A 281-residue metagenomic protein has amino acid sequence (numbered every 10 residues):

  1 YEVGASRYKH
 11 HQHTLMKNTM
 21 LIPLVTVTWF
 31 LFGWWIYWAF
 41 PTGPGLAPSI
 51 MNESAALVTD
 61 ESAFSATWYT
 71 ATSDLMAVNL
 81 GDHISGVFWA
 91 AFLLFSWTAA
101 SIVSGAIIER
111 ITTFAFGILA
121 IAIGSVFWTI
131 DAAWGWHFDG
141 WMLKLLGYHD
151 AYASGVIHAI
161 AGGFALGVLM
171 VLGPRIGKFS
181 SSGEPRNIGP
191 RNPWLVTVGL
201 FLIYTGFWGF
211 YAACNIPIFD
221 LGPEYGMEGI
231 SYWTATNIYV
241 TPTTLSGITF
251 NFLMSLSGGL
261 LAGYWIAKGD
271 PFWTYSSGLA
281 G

Functional and structural regions predicted by a protein language model:
Y1-G281: Hydrophobic alpha-helical transmembrane bundles of multi-pass membrane proteins
